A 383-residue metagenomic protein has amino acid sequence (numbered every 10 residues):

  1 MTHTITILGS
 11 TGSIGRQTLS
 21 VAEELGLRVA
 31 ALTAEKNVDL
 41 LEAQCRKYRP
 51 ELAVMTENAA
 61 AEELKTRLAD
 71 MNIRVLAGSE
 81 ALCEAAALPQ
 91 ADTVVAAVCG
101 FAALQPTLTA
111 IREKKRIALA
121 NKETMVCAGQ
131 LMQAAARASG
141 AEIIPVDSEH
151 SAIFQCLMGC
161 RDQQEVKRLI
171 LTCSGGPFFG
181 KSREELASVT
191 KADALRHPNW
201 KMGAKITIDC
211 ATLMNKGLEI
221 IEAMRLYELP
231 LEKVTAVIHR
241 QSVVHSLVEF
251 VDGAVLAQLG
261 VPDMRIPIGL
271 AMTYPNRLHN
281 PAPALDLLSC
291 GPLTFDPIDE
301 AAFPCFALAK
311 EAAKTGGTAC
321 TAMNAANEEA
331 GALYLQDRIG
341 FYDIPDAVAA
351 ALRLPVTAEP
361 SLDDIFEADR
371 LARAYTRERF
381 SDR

Functional and structural regions predicted by a protein language model:
M1-R383: Catalytic, metal-anchored helix/loop core of enzyme active sites in primary metabolism
